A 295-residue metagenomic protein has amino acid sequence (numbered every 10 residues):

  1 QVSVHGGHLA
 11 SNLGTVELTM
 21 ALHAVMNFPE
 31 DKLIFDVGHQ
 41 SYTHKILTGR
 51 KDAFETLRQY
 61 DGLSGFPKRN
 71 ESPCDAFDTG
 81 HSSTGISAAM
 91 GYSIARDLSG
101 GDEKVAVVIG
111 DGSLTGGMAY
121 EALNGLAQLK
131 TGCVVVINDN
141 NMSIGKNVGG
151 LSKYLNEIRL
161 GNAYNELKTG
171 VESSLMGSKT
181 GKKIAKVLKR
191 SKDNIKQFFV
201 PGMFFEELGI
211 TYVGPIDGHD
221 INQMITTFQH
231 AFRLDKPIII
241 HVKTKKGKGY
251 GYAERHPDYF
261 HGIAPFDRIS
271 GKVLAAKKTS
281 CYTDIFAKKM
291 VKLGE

Functional and structural regions predicted by a protein language model:
Q1-G7, E71-D78, I210-G214, G271-A276 (+1 more regions): Glycine- and acidic
Q1-T48, F204-F228, L234-V242: N-terminal amphipathic, basic-rich helices that act as targeting or association modules
S3, G7, A24-F28, D52 (+12 more regions): Generic secondary-structure signature for well-ordered alpha-helical cores
H8-L129, Y282-E295: Cofactor-binding active-site loop characterized by glycine-rich and histidine/acidic residues
D36, V108-I109, V134-N138, H241-K245: Short beta-strand segments
V105, C133-V134, Y212, I238: Hydrophobic anchor at the start of a short beta-strand that flanks the dinucleotide cofactor-binding loop
G116-N138, S152-G161, A253: A short alpha/beta connector and helix-capping loop motif
N140-K289: Long, well-ordered, tryptophan-enriched scaffold segments
